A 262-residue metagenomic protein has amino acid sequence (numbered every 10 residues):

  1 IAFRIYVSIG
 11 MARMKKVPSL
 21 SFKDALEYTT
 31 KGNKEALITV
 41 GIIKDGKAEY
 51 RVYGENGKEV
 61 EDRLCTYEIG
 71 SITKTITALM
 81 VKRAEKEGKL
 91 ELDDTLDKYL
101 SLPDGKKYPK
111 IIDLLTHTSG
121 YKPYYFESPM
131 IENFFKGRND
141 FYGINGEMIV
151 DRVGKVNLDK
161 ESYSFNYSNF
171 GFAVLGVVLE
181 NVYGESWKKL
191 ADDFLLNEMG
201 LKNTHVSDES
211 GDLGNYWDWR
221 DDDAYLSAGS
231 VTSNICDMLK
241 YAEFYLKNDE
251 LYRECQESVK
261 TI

Functional and structural regions predicted by a protein language model:
I1-R4: Hydrophobic membrane-insertion alpha-helices, especially the h-region of bacterial N-terminal signal peptides
V7-S21: Ser/Thr/Pro/Gly-rich low-complexity linker/stalk segments immediately outside membranes or between
S19-I69, K89-E91, G154, Y216-D218: Short, conserved catalytic-motif segment at the N-terminal edge
L26, V40, G46, K74-T77 (+7 more regions): Residue-level preference for non-acidic, small/hydrophobic
G32-L37, K58-L114, L158-F170, L226-G229: Short active-site loop at a secondary-structure junction that contains or immediately precedes the catalytic residue(s)
K107-I262: Short, surface-exposed loop or secondary-structure junction motifs that flank catalytic or metal-binding residues
